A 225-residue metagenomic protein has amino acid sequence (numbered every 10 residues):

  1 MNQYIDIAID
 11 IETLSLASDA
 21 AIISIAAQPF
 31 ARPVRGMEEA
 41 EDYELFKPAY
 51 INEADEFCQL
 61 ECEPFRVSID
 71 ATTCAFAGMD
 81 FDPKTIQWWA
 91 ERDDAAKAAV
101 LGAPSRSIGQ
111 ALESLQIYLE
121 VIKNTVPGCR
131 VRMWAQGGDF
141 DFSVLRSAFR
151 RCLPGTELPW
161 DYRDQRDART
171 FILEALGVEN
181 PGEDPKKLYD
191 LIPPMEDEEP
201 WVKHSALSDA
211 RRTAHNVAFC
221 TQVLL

Functional and structural regions predicted by a protein language model:
Q3, I7, E12-A135: Conserved non-catalytic scaffold segment of RNase H-like nuclease domains
D10-E12, D141, D167, D209: Acidic active-site catalytic centers that drive phospho-/nucleotidyl reactions and related ester hydrolyses
Q87-D94, V178-D190: A structural motif
S107-Y118, D141-A148, D164-A168: Amphipathic alpha-helical interface surfaces
K123, D139-R163: Substrate-recognition/cap helix-loop segment adjacent to the acidic, metal-dependent catalytic center of Asp-based
R132-D139, S143-V144, D184-L225: Acidic, Mg2+-coordinating catalytic module of metal-dependent nucleases/exonucleases that use a two-metal-ion mechanism
C152-L158, V178-K187, V223-L224: Substrate-binding/catalytic groove segments of enzymes that remodel or degrade extracellular structural polymers
P159-P181: Short, flexible loop segments at boundaries between secondary-structure elements
